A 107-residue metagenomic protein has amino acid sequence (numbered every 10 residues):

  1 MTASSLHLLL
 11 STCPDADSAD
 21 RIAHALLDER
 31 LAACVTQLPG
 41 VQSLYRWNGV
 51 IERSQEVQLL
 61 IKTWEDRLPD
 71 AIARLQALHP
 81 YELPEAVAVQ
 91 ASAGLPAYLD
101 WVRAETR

Functional and structural regions predicted by a protein language model:
M1-R107: Positively charged, small/polar-rich N-terminal and surface patches that mediate targeting and assembly and bind
